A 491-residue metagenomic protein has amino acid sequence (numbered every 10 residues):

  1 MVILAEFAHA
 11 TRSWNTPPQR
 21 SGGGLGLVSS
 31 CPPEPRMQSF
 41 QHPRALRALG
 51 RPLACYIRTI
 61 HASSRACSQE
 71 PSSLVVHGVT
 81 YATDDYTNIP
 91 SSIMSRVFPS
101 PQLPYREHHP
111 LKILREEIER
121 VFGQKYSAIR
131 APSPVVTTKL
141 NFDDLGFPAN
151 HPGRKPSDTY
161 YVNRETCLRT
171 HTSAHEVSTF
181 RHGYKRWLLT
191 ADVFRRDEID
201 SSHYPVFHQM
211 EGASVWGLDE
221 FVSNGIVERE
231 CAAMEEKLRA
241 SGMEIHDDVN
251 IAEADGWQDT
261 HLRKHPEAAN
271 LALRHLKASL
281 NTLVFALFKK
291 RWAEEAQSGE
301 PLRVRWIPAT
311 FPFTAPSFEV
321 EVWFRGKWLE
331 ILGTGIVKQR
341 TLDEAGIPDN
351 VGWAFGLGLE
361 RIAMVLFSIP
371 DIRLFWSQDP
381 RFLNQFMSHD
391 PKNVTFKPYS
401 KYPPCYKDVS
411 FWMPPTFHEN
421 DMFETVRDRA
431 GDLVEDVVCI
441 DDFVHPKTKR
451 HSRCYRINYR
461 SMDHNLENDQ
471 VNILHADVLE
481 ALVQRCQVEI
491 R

Functional and structural regions predicted by a protein language model:
M1-R20, G24-G50: N-terminal chloroplast transit peptides
Q38-A45, L49-W216, E220, A309-F311 (+6 more regions): Class II aminoacyl-tRNA synthetase-like tRNA-binding/catalytic domains
F122-S127, A286-L302, R427-V437, V483-V488: Short secondary-structure junctions
R130-P156, A293-F324, I440-T448: Beta-rich nucleic-acid/ligand-interaction surfaces
R154-K155, T159-V162, R169-G183, L188-F194 (+7 more regions): Prokaryote-biased recognition of long, low-complexity C-terminal linker/tail segments that are poorly structured
S214-V249: Internal, charge-rich low-complexity segments
E267-F318, S410: Extended C-terminal subregions enriched in glycine
I307-R491: A carboxyl-terminal module marker
